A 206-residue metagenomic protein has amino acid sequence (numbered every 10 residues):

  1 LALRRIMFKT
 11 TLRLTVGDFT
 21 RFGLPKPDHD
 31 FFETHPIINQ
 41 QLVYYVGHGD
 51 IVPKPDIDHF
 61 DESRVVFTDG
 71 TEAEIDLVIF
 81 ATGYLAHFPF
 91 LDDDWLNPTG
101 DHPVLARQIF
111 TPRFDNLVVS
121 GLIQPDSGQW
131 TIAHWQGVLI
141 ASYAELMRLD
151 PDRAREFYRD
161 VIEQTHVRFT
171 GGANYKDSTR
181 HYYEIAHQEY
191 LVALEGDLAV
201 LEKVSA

Functional and structural regions predicted by a protein language model:
A2-D152, G172-A206: Flavin (primarily FAD) cofactor-binding/catalytic cores of flavoenzymes
D150-R168: The conserved 3'-phosphoadenosine-5'-phosphosulfate
